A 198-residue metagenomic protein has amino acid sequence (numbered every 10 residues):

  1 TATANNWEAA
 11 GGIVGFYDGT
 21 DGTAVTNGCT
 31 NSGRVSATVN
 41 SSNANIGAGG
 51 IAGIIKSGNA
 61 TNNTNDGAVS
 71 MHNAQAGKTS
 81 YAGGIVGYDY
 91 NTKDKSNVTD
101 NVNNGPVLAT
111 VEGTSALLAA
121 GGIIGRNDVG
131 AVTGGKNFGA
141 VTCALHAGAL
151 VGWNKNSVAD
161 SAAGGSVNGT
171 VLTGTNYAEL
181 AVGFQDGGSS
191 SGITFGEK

Functional and structural regions predicted by a protein language model:
T1-K198: Surface-exposed loop/turn motifs in large extracellular/passenger domains
